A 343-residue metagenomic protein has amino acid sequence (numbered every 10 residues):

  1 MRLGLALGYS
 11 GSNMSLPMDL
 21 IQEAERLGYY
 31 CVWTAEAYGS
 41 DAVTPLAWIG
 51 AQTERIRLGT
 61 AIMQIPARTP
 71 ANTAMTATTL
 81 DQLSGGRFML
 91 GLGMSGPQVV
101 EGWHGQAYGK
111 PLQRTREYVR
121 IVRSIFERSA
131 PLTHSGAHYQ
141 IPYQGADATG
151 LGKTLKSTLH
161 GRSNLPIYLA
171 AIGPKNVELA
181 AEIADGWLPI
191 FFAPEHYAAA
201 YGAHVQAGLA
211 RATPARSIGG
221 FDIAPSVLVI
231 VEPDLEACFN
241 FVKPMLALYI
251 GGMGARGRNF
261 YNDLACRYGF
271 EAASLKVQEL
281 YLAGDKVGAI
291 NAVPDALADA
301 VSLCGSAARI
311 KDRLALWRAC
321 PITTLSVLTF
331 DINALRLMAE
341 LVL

Functional and structural regions predicted by a protein language model:
M1-L343: Active-site-adjacent structural elements that line small-molecule/cofactor binding pockets in enzymes
